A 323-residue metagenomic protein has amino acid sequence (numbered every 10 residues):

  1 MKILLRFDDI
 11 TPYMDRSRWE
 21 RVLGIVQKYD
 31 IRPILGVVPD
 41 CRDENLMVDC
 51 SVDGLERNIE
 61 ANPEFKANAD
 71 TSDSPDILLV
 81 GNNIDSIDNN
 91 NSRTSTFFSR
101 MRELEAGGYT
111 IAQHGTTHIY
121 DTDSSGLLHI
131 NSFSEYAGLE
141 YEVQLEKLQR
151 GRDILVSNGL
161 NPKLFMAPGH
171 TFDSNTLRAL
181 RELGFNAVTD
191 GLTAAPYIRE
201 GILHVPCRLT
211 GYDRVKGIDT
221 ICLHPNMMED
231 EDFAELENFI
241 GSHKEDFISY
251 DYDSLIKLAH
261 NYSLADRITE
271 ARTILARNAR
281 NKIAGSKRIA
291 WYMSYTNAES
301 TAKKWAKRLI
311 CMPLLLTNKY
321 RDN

Functional and structural regions predicted by a protein language model:
M1-G107: Active-site beta->alpha N-cap acidic-glycine motif
M1-I3, Y29-P33, A106-I111, L160-K163 (+2 more regions): Short, well-ordered coil/turn segments that N-cap beta-strands
D8, H114, F165, I221: Conserved, mostly hydrophobic/aromatic
I10-Y13, N226-D230: Short acidic, S/G/P-rich loop/turn micro-motifs used as interaction or catalytic elements
W19-L23, F98-R102, L148-R152, L177 (+1 more regions): Generic structural signal for well-ordered alpha-helices, preferentially at hydrophobic/aromatic core positions
K28-V37, A187-V188, M228-N323: C-terminal domain-boundary segment and adjacent tail
G115-D121: Short glycine-enriched loops at secondary-structure junctions
E135-P206, A234: Catalytic domains of cell-wall/extracellular-matrix polysaccharide-remodeling enzymes, centered on de-N-acetylation
